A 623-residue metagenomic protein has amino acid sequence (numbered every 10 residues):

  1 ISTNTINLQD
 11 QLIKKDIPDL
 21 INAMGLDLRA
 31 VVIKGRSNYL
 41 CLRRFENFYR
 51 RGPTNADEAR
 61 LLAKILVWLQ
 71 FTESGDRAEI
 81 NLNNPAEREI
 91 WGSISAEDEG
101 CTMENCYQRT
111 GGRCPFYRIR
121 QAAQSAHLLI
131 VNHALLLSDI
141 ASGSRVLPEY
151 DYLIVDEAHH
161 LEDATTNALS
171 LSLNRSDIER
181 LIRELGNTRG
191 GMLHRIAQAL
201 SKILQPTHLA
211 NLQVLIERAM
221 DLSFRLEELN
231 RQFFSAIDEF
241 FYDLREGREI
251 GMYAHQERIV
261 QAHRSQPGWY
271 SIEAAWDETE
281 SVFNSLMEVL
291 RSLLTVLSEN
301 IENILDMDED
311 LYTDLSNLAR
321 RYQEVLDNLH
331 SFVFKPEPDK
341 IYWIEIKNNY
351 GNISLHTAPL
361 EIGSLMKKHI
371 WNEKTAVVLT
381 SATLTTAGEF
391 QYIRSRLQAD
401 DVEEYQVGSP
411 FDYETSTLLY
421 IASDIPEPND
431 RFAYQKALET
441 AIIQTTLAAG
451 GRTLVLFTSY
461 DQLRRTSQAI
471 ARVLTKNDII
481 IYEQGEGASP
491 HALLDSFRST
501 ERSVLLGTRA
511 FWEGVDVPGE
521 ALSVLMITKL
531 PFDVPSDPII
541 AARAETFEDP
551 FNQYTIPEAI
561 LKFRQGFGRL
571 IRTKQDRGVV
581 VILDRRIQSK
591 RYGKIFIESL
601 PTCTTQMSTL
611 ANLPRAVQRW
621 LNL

Functional and structural regions predicted by a protein language model:
I1-T5, V378-A382, G451-T458, Q462 (+1 more regions): Conserved RecA-like ASCE P-loop NTPase motor core of nucleic-acid helicases/translocases
S2-H127, N187, L193, A197-E217 (+2 more regions): A substrate-engagement module of RecA-like helicase motors
G92-H127, H133, L137-S144, F283-I425 (+5 more regions): A contiguous, basic/glycine-rich beta-loop/short-helix subdomain that forms a polymer-engagement track
H159, A164-I259: Conserved phosphoryl-transfer catalytic core
K368, I425-T458: Conserved interdomain hinge at the start of the Helicase C-terminal
A422-A433, G485-K590: Conserved RecA-like P-loop NTPase helicase motor core
T458-G485: Conserved helicase motor "Helicase C" RecA-like lobe of SF1/SF2 P-loop NTPases
V581-L623: N-terminal targeting/trafficking signals and adjacent low-complexity tails
